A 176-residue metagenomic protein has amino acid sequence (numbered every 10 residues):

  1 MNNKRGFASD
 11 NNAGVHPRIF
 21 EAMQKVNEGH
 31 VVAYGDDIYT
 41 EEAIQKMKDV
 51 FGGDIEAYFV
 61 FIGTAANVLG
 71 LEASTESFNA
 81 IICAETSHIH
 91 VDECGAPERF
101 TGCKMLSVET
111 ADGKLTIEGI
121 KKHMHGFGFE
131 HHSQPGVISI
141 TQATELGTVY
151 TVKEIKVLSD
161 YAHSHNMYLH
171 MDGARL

Functional and structural regions predicted by a protein language model:
G6-S9, A57-F61, C83-A84, S107 (+3 more regions): General beta-strand structural signal in soluble alpha/beta enzymes
F7, M47, A66, P97 (+3 more regions): Buried hydrophobic positions in well-ordered alpha/beta secondary-structure cores of metabolic enzymes
H16-G63, E85-T86, H90-V91, A96-E98: Conserved N-terminal alpha-helix of the aminotransferase class I/II PLP-enzyme fold
K48, G70-F78, A96: Glycine-rich loop at the start of a catalytic domain that most often binds anionic cofactors/ligands
I55-T75, V108-E109: Conserved core of the PLP fold type I
A73-V91: Conserved PLP-anchoring active-site segment centered on the Schiff-base-forming lysine
T101-E145, Y150-V157: PLP-dependent aminotransferase-class I/II
Y150-L176: Catalytic PLP-binding core of fold-type I/II PLP enzymes
